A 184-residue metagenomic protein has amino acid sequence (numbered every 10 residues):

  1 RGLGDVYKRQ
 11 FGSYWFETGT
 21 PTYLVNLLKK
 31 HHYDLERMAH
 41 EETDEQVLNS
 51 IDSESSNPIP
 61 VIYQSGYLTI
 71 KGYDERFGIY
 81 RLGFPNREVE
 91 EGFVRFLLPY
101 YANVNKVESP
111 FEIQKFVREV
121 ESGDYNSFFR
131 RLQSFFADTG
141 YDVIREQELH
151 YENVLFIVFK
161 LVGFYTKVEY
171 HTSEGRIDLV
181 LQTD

Functional and structural regions predicted by a protein language model:
G2-Y7: Short, small-residue-biased leader/transition segments that mark boundaries at the very start of proteins
K8-V61: Conserved helicase/translocase motor-coupling segment
E36-D44, S127-D142: A short, surface-exposed helix-loop junction/capping segment
E45-I51, F136-Y151: A short, highly charged nucleic-acid-interacting micro-segment common to nuclease and nuclease-linked defense proteins
S65-Y73: A short, conserved structural fragment
G83-Q114: Short, amphipathic alpha-helical interaction segments positioned at domain boundaries
N103-F136: C-terminal low-complexity, glycine/proline- and small-hydrophobic-enriched intrinsically disordered tails that act as
V158-T183: Active-site metal-binding core of divalent-cation-utilizing nuclease and nuclease-like domains
